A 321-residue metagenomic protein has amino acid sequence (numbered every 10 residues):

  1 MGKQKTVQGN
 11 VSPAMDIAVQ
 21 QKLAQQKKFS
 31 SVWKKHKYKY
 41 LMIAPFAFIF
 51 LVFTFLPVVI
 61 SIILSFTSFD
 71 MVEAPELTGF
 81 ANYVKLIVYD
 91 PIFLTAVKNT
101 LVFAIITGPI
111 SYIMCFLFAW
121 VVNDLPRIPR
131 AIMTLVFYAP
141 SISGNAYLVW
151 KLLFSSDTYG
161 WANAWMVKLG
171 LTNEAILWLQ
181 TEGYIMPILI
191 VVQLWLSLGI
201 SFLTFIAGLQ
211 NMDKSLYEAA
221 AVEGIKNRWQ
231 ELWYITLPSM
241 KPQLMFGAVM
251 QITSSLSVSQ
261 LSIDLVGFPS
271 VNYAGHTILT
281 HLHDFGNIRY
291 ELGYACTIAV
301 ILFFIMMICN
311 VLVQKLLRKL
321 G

Functional and structural regions predicted by a protein language model:
M1-K34: Short, Lys/Arg-rich, polar N-terminal cytosolic tail immediately upstream of the first transmembrane signal-anchor
V32-G321: A structural signal for multi-pass alpha-helical bundles of membrane permease subunits that mediate small-molecule
